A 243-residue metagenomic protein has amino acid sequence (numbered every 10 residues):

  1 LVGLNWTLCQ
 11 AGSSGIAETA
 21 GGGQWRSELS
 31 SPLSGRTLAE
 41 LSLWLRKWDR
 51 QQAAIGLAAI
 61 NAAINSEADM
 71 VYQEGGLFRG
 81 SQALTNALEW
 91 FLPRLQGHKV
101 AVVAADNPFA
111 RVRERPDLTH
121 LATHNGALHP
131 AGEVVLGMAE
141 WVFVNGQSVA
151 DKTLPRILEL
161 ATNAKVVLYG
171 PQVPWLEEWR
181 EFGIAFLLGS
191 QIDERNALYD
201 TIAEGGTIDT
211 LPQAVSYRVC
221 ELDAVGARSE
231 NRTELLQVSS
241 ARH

Functional and structural regions predicted by a protein language model:
L1-N107, Y217-S240: Electropositive, gly/pro-rich neighborhoods at or near active sites that engage anionic ligands
N61-N65, K99-L136, N145: Conserved mixed alpha/beta catalytic, RNA-binding, or beta-rich assembly cores of soluble enzyme, regulatory
Q82-E89, T123-A131, V149-D151: Active-site glycine-rich loop that binds ribose-phosphate moieties when present
L95, V112-E114, V135-G137, L158-N163: Short, conserved loop/helix-junction motifs that constitute active-site signature segments in enzyme catalytic cores
H98, E140, A185: Conserved acidic residues
P116-T119, L154-Q172: A short, gly/pro- and small-residue-rich
M138-A139, V144-K152, L158: Cofactor-cradling patches in redox/metallo enzymes
V167-H243: C-terminal functional extensions of proteins
